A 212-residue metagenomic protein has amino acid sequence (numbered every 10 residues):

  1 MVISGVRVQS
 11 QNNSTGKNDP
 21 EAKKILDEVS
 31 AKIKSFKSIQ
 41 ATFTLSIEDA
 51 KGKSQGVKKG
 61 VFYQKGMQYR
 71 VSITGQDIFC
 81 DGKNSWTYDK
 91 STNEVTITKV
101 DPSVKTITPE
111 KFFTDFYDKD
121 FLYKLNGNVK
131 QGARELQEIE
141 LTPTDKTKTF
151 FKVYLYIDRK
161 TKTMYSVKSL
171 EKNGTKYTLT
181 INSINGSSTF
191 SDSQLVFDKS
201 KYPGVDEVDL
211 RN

Functional and structural regions predicted by a protein language model:
V2-S54, M67, K201, D206-N212: N-terminal leader/targeting segments and the immediate start of mature chains
S10, F121-N126, K130-R211: Gly/Pro-enriched, hydrophobic low-complexity segments that function as extracytoplasmic propeptides/linkers
K23-L26, S30, G82, E110 (+1 more regions): Extracytoplasmic/secreted envelope proteins and their assembly/folding machinery, especially bacterial periplasmic
L45-I47, I73, K168-E171: Beta-turn initiation residues at beta-strand->coil junctions
K51, S91-N93, N173: Solvent-exposed strand-loop boundary residues in beta-sheet-rich modules
K59-I107, Y177-T178: An acidic-aromatic
V100-E135: Flexible, surface-exposed loop/linker segments and immediately adjacent secondary-structure boundaries
